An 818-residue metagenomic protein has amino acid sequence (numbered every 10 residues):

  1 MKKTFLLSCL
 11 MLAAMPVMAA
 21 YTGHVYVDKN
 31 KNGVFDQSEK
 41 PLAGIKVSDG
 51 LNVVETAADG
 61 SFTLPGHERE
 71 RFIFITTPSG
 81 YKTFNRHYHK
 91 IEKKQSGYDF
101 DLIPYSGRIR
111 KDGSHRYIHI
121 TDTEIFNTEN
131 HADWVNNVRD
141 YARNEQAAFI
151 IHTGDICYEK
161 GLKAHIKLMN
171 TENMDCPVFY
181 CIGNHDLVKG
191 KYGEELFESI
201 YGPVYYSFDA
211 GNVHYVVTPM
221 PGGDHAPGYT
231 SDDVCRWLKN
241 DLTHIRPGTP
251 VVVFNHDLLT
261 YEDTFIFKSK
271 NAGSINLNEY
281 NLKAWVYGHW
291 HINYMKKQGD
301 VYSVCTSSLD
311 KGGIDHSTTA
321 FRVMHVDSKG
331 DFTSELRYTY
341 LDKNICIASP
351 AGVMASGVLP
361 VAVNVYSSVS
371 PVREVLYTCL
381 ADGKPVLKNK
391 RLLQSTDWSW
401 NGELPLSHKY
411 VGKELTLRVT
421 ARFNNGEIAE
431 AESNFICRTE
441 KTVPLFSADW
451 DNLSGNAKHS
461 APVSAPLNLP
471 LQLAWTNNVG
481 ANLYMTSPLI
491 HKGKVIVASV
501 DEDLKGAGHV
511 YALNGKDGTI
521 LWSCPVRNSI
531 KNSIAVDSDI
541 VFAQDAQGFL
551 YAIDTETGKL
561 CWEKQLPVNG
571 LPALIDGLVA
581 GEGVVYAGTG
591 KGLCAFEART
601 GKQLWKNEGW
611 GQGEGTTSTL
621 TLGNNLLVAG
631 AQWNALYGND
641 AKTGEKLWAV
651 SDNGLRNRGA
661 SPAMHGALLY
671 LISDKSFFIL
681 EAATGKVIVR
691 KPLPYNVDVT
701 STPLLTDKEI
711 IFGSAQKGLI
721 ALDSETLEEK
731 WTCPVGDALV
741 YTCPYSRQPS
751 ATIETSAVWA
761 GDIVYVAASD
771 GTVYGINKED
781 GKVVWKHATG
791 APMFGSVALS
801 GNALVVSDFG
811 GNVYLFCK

Functional and structural regions predicted by a protein language model:
Y21, D28-L51: Short, ordered, surface-exposed loop/turn motifs in non-cytosolic proteins
T22, K29, T77-S79, N85-A164: N-terminal active-site segment of His-dependent metallophosphoesterases
F35, S48-S61, P65: Short, acidic Ser/Thr/Gly-rich low-complexity loop/linker segments typical of extracellular and cell-surface proteins
V53, E68-Y81: A short, solvent-exposed beta-strand micro-motif common in secreted/extracellular proteins
P78-T83, K90, K94, I103 (+3 more regions): Extended active-site neighborhood of metal-dependent phosphoesterases/phosphodiesterases
Y294, V301-S367, R373-T378, L417-R418: Binuclear metal-dependent phosphoesterase catalytic core
P444-L473: Blade/loop signatures of beta-propeller domains
A457, W475-H491, S499-G508, L521-A535 (+10 more regions): Extracytoplasmic beta-rich repeat domains
